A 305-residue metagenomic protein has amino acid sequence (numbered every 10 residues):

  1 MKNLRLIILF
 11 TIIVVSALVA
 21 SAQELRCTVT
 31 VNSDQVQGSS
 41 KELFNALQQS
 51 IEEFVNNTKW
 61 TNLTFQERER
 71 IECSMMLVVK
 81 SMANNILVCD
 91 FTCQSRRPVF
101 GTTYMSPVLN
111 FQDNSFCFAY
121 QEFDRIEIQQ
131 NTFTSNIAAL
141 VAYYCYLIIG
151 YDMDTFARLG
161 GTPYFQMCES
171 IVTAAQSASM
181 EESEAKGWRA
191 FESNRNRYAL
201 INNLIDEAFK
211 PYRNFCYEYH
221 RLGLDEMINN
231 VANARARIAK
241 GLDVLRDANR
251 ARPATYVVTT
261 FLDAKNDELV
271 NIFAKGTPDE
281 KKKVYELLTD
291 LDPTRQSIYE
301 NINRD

Functional and structural regions predicted by a protein language model:
M1-E24: Bacterial Sec-dependent N-terminal signal peptides
Q23-V88, V99-G101: Start-of-domain marker
T30, C216-D305: A cross-kingdom marker for long, charged
D34-K41, E127-S135, R250-A251: Second-shell loop/turn segments in exported
E52-W60, G150-D154, V270, A274: Sec-exported extracytoplasmic/periplasmic mature domains
V88-Y198: Acidic/His-rich structured neighborhood in mature extracellular/periplasmic domains
G160-A254: Flexible, glycine-rich surface segments
